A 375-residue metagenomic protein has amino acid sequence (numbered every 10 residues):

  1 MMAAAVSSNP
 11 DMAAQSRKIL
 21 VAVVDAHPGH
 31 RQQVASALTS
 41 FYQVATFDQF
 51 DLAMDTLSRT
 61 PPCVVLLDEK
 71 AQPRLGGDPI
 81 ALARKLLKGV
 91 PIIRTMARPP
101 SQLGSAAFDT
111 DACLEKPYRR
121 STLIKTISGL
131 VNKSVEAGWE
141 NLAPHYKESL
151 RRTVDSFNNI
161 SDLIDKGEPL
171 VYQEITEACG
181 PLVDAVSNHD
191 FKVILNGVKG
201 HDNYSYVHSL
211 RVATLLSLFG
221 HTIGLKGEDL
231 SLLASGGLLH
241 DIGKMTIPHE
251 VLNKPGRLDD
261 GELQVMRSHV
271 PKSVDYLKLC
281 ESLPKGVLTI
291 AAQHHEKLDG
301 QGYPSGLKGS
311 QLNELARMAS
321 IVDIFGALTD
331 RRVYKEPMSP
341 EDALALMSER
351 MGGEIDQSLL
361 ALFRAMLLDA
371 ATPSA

Functional and structural regions predicted by a protein language model:
M1-V198: Non-catalytic interface/linker regions that flank or bridge core catalytic/transmembrane domains
V154-A375: Histidine- and acidic-residue-rich, metal-dependent catalytic cores
